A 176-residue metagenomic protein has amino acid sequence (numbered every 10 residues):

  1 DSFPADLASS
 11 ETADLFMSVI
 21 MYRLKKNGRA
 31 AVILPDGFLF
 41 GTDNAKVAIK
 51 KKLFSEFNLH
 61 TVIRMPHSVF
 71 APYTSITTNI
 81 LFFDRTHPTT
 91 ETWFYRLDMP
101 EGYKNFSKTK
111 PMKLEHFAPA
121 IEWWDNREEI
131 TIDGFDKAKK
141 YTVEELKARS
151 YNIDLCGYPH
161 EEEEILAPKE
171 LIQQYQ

Functional and structural regions predicted by a protein language model:
D1-Q176: A conserved structural/catalytic subdomain of Rossmann-like adenosyl-cofactor enzymes
